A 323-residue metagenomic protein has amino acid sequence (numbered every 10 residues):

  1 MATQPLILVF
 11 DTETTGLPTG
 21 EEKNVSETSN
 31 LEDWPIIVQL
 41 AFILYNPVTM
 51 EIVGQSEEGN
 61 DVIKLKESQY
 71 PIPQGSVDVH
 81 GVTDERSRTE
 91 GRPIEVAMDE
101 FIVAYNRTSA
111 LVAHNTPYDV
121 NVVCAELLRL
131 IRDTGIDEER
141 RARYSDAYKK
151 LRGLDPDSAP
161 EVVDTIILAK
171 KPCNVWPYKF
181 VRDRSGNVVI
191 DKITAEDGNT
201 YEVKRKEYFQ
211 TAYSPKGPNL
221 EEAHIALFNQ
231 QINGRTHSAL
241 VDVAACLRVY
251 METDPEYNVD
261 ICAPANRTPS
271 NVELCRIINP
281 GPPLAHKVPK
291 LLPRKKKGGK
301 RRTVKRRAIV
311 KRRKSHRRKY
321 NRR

Functional and structural regions predicted by a protein language model:
T3-P5, G20, W34-V82, Y105-P289: Metal-dependent phosphoesterase core characteristic of DEDDh/y 3'-5' exonuclease domains
I7-V9: Short glycine-aspartate micro-motif
T12-E21, T28-N30: Short acidic, Gly/Ser-rich segments with clustered Asp/Glu that frequently serve as metal-coordination loops in enzyme
G16, A41, G91, A113 (+1 more regions): Glycine-centered flexibility motif
N30-D33, S87, G91, T236: Flexible, glycine- and charge-enriched loops at secondary-structure boundaries
V77-D99: Metal-dependent phosphoesterase signature
E100-A104: Catalytic-core regions built around general acid/base machinery
P289-R323: Arg/Lys-rich, intrinsically disordered low-complexity tails that mediate electrostatic binding and condensation
